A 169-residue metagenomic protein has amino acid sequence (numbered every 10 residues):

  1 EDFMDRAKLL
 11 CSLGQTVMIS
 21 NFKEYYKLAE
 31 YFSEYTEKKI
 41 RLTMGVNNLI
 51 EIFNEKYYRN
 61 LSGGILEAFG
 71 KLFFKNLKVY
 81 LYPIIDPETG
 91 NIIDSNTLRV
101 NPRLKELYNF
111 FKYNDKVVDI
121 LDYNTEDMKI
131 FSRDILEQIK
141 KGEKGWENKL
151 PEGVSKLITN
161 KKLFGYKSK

Functional and structural regions predicted by a protein language model:
E1-K169: Nucleotidyltransferase catalytic core that binds NTPs
